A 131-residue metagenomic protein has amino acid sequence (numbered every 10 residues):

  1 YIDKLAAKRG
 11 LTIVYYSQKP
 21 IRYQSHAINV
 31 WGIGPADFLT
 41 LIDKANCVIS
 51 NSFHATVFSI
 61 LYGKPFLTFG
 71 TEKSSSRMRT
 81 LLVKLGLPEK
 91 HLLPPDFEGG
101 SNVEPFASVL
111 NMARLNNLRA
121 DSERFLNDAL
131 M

Functional and structural regions predicted by a protein language model:
Y1-M131: Active-site anion-handling motifs in enzyme catalytic cores
